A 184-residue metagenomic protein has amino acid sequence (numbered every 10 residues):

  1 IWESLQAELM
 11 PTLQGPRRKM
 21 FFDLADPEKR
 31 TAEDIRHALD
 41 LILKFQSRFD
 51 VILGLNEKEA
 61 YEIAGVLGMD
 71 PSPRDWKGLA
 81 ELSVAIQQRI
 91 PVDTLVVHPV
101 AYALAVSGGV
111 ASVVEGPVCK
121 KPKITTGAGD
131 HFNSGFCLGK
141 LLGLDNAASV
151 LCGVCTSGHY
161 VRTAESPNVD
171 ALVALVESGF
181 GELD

Functional and structural regions predicted by a protein language model:
I1-A111, L144-D145, V150, T163-D184: Ribokinase/PfkB-type carbohydrate-kinase core domain
E62, P122-N146, V150, C155-T156: Short, small-residue alpha-helix embedded
W76-E81, V118-I124: Gly/Ser/Thr-rich active-site loops/lids in small-molecule metabolic enzymes that frequently grip phosphoryl groups
G109-K121: Glycine/charged-rich beta-loop-alpha catalytic/anionic-binding loops adjacent to active sites
Y160: Short alpha-helical functional segments enriched in proximate histidine and acidic residues
